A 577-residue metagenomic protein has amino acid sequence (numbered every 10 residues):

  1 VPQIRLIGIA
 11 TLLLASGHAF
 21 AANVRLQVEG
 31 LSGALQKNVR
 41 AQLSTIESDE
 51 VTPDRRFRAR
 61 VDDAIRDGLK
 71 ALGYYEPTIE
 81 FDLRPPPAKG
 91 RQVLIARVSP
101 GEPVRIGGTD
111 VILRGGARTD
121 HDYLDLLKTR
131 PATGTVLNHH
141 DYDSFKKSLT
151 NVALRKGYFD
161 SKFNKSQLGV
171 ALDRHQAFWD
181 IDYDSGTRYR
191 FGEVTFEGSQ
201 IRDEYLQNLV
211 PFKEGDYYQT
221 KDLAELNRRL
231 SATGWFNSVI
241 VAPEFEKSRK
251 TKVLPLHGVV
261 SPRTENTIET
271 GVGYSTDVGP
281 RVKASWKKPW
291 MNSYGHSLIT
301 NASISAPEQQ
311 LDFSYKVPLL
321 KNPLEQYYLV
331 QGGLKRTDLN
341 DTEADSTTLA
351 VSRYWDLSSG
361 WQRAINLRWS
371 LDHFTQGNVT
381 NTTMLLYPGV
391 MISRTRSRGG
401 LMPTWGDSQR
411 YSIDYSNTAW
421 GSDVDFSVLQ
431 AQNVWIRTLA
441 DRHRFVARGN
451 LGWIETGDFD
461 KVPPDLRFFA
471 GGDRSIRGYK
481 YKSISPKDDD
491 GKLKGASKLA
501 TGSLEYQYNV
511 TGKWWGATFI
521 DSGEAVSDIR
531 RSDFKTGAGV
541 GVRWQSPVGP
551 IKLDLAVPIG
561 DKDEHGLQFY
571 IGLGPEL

Functional and structural regions predicted by a protein language model:
V1-G8: Bacterial N-terminal signal peptides that target proteins for export
S16-A19: N-terminal signal peptide c-region/cleavage motif recognized by signal peptidases
A21-A34, A41-T276, S285, I299-V317 (+3 more regions): Periplasmic polypeptide-binding modules associated with outer-membrane biogenesis and secretion
L113, F196-Q200, T276, D345-A350 (+5 more regions): Flexible, surface-exposed loop regions and adjacent strand-edge segments of Gram-negative outer-membrane beta-barrel
G116-D122, Q219-R410, R437, R474-G478 (+3 more regions): Gram-negative/organellar outer-membrane beta-barrel architecture
F191-G192, E204-L206, V239, T267-T270 (+10 more regions): Extended hydrophobic-aromatic, low-complexity segments
A232, H373-N381, L385-V510, T518-S522 (+2 more regions): C-terminal outer-membrane beta-barrel translocator/porin domains of Gram-negative envelope proteins and their
G523-S527, R531-K552, I559-D563, L567-F569: C-terminal structured "cap/appendage" subdomains that terminate the fold
